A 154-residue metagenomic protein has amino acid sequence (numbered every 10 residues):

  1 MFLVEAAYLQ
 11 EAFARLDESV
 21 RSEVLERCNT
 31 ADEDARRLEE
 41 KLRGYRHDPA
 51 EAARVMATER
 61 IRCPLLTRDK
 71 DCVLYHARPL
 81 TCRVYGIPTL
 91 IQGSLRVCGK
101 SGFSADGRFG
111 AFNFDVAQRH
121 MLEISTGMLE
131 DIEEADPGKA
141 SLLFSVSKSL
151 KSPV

Functional and structural regions predicted by a protein language model:
M1-V154: Short loop/turn segments that flank or connect secondary-structure elements
